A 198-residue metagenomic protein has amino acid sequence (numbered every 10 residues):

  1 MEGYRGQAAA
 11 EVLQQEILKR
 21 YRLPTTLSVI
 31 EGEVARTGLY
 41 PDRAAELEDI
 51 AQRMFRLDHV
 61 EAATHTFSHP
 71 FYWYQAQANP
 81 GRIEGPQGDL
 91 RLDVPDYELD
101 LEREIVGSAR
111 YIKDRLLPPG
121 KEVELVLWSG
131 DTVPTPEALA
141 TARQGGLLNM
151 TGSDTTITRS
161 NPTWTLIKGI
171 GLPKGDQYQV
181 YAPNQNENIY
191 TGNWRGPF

Functional and structural regions predicted by a protein language model:
M1-D49, L57, P136-E137, Q144 (+2 more regions): Terminal accessory/targeting
E16-I17, R53, Y111-R115, T141-L148: Alpha-helical structural signal in soluble globular domains
Y21-V133, T156-P162: Metal-dependent polysaccharide deacetylase catalytic core of the NodB/CE4 family, i.e., the active-site-bearing domain
P80-G85, A140-F198: C-terminal active-site subregion of NodB/CE4 polysaccharide deacetylases
